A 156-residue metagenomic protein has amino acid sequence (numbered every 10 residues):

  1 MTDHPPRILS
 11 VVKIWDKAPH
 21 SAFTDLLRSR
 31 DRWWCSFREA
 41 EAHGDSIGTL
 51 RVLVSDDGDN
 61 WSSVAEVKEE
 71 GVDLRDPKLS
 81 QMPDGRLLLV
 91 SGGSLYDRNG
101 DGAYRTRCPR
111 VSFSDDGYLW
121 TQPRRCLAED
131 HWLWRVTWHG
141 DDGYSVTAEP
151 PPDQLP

Functional and structural regions predicted by a protein language model:
M1-A22, L27-L74, Q81-P156: Beta-rich carbohydrate-recognition and catalytic domains
